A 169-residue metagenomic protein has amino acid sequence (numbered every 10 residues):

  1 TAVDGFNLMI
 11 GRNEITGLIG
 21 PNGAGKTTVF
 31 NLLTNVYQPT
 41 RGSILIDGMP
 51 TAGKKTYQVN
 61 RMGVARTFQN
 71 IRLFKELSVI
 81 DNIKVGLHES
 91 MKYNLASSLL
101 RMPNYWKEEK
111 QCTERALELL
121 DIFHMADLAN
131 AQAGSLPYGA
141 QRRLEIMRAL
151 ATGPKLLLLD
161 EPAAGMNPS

Functional and structural regions predicted by a protein language model:
T1-S169: Glycine-rich phosphate-binding loops of nucleotide-dependent enzymes
